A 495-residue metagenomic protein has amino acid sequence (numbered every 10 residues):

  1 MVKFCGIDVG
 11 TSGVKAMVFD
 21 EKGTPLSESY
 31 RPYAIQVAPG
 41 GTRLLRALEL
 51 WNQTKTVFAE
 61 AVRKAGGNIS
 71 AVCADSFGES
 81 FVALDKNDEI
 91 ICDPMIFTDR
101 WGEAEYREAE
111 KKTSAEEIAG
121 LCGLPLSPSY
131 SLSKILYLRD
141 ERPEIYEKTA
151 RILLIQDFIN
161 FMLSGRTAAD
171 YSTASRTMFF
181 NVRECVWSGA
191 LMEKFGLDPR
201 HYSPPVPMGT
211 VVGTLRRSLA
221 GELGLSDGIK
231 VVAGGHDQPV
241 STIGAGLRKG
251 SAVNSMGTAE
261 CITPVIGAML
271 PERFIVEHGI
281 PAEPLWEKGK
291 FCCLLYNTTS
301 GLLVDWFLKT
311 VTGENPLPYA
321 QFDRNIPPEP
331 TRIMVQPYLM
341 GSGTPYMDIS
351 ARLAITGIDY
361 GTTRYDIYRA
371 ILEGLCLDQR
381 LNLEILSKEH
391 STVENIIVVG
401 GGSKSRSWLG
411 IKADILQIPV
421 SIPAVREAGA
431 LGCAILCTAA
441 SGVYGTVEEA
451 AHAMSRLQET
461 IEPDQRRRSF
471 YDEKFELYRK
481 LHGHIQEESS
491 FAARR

Functional and structural regions predicted by a protein language model:
M1-C92, G120, K148, A220-G221 (+3 more regions): N-terminal glycine/serine-rich phosphate-binding loop of ATP-dependent small-molecule kinases, especially carbohydrate
C5-G6, E103, E110-G123, S133-A168 (+4 more regions): Active-site core segments that coordinate phosphate-bearing ligands/cofactors across diverse enzyme families
G10-S12, N68-S70, D75-F77, S131 (+4 more regions): Short, basic and Ser/Thr-rich N-terminal targeting/leader segments
G23, R46, V72, D99 (+3 more regions): Residue-level signal for inorganic ion chemistry
R63-T98, P125-S129, N160-N181, P204-P207 (+1 more regions): Short beta-strand-loop/turn "lid" adjacent to the catalytic site in phosphate-handling enzymes
G67, R200, S391: Structured loop/turn residues at beta-strand edges in well-structured enzyme cores
C92-Y106, P423-A424: Short, acidic/small-residue loops that bind anionic groups at enzyme active sites
